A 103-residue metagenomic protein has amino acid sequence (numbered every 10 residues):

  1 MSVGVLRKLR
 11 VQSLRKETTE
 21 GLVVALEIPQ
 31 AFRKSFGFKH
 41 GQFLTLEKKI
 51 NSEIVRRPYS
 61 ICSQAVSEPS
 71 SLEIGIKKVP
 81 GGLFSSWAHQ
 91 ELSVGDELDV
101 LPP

Functional and structural regions predicted by a protein language model:
S2-E97, L101: Ferredoxin-reductase
